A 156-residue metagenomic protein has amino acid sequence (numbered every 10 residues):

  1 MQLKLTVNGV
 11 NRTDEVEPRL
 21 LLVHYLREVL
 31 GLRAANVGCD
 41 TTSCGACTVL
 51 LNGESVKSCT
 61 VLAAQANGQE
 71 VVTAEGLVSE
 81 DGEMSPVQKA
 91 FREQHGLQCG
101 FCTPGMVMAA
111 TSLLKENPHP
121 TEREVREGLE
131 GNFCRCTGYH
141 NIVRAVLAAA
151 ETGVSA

Functional and structural regions predicted by a protein language model:
M1-A156: Signature of N-terminal electron-transfer/Fe-S-associated modules in redox systems
